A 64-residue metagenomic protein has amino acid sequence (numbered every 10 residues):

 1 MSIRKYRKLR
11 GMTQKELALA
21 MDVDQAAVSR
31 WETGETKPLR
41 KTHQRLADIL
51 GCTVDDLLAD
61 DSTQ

Functional and structural regions predicted by a protein language model:
M1, K5, A26-S29: Positions in alpha-helical segments
S2-A20, R45: Short basic helix-loop element that most often maps to the first helix and adjoining turn of HTH DNA-binding modules
T13, D24-S29, L39, T53: Short coil turns linking two alpha-helices in DNA-binding domains
D22, K41-D56: DNA major-groove recognition helix of helix-turn-helix/homeodomain DNA-binding modules
D56-Q64: Short amphipathic recognition helices of helix-turn-helix/homeodomain-type DNA-binding modules
